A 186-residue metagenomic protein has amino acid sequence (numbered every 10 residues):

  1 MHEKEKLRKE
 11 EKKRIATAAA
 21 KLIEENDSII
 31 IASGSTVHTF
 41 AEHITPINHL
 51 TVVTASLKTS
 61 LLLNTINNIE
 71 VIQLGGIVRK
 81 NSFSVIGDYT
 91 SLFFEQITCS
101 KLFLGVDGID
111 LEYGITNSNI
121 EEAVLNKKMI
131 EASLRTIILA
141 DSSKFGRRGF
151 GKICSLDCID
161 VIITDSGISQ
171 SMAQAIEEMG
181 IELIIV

Functional and structural regions predicted by a protein language model:
M1-S33, A41-I47, N64-I69: HTH-adjacent hinge/linker in prokaryotic transcriptional regulators
S35-V37, S169: Gly/Ser/Thr-rich loops at beta-strand to alpha-helix junctions that form or flank small-molecule/cofactor-binding
V37-F40, G146-R148: Short glycine/serine/threonine-rich phosphate/pyrophosphate-binding segments that cradle anionic phosphate groups
T45-L50, E121: A glycine- and small-aliphatic-rich helix-loop capping segment at beta-alpha/alpha-beta transitions that lines
L50-V52, V71: Short beta-strand element of Class I
L57-V186: Conserved phosphate- and dinucleotide-binding cores of soluble alpha/beta proteins, encompassing both enzyme active
